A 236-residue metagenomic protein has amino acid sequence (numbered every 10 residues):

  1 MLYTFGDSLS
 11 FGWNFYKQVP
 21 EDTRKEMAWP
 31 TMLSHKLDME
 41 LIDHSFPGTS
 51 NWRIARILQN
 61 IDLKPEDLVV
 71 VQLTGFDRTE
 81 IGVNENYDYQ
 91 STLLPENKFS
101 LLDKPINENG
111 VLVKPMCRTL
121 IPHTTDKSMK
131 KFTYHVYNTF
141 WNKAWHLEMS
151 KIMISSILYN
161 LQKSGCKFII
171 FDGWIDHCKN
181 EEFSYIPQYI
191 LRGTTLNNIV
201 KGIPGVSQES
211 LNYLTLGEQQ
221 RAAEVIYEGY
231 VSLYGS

Functional and structural regions predicted by a protein language model:
M1-W52, D62, R221: Serine-esterase "nucleophile elbow" of acetyl-processing enzymes
R56: Residue- and microsegment-level detector for short, conserved "hotspots" that frame catalytic or cofactor-binding
Q59-S236: Alpha-helical cap/lid subdomain in secreted, periplasmic, or secretory-pathway luminal O-acyl-processing enzymes
